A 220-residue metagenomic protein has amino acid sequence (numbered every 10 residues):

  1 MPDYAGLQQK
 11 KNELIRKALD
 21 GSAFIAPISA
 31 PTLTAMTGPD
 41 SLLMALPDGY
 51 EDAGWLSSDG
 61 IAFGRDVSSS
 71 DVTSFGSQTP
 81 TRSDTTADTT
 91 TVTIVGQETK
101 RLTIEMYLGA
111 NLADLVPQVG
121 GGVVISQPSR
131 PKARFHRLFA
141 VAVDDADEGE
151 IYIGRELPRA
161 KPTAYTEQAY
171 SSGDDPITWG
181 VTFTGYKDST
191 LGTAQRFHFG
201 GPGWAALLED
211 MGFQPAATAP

Functional and structural regions predicted by a protein language model:
M1-P220: Signature of extracytoplasmic/envelope-associated structural regions
